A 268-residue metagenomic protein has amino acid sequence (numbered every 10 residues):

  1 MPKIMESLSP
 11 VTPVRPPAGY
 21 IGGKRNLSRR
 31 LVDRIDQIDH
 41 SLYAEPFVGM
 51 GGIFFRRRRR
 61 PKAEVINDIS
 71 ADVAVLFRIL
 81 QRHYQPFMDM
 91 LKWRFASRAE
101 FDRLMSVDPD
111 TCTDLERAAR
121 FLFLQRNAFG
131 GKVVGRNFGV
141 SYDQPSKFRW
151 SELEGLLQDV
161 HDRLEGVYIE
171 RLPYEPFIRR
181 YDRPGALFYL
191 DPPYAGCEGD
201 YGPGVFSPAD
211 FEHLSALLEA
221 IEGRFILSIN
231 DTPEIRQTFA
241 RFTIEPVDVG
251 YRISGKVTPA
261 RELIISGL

Functional and structural regions predicted by a protein language model:
P2-I38, Q81-D200, H213-A216, A220 (+2 more regions): SAM-dependent nucleic-acid methyltransferase catalytic core
I4-M5, S207-L268: Long, positively charged, glycine-interspersed low-complexity recognition regions
L31, G49, F77, L122 (+2 more regions): A residue-level signal for conserved active-site and pocket-lining positions in enzyme catalytic cores
R34, I38-A96: Conserved S-adenosyl-L-methionine
V48-G52, L156-L157, I229-P233: Short, polar loop motifs at secondary-structure junctions
R56-R60, R179-R183, P233-R241: Short loop/helix-cap segments at secondary-structure boundaries that form the rim of catalytic
I66, L190, F225-L227: Structural beta-sheet core signal
